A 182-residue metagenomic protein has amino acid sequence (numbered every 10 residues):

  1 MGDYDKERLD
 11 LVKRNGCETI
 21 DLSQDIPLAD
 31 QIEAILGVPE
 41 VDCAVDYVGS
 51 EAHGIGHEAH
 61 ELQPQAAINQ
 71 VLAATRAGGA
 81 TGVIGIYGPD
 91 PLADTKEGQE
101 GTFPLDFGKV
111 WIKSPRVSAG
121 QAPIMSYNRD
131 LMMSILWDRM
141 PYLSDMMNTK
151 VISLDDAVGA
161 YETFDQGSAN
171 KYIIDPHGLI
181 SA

Functional and structural regions predicted by a protein language model:
M1-Q70: Adenosine-nucleotide cofactor-binding segment
D3, A34, V38, G56-H57 (+3 more regions): C-terminal capping/lid region of NAD(P)-dependent oxidoreductase domains
D3-Y4, D21-S23, V45-G49, I84-I86 (+3 more regions): Active-site proximal loops enriched in glycine and acidic residues that flank catalytic Cys/His/Asp and coordinate
G37-V38, I86-N148, S168: C-terminal substrate-binding/catalytic core of Rossmann-like NAD(P)-dependent dehydrogenases/reductases
T75-A77: Helix-to-beta-strand junctions that scaffold the AdoMet/dcAdoMet cofactor pocket in Class I SAM-dependent enzymes
G79-A80, P115: Glycine-centered, small-residue-biased loops immediately flanking beta-strands in adenine/cofactor-binding cores
